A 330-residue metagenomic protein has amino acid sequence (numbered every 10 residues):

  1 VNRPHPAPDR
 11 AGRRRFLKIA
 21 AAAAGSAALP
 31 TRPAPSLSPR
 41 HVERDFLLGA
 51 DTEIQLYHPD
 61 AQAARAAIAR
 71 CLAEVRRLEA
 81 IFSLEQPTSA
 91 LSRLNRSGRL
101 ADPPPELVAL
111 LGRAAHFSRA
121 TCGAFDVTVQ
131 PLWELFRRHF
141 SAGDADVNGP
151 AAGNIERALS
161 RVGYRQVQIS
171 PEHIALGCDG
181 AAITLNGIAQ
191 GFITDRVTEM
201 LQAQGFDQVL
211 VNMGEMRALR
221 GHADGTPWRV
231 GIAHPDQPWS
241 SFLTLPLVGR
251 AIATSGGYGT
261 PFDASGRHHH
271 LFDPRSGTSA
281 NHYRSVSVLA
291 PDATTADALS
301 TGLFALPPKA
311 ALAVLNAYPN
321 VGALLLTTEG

Functional and structural regions predicted by a protein language model:
V1-G330: Mature catalytic core of soluble alpha/beta enzymes
